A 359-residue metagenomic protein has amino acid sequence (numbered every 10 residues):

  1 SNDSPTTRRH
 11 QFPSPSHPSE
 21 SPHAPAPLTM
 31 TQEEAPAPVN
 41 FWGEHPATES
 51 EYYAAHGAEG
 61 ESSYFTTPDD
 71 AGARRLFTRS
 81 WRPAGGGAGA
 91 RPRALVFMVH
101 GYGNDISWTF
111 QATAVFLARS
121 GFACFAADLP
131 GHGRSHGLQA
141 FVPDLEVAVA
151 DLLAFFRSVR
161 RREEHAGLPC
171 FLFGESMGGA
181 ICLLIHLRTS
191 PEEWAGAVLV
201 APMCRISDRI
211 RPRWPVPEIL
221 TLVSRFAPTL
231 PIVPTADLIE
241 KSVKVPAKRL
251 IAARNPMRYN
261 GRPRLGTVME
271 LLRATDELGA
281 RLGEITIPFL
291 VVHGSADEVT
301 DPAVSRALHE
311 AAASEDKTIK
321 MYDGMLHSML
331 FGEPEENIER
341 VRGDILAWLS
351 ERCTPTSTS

Functional and structural regions predicted by a protein language model:
S21, P27-D70, R75-A84, P234-E240: An N-terminal hydrophobic leader/cap segment in hydrolases
Y102-A114: The serine-hydrolase catalytic nucleophile loop
D105-W108, G133-L168, E336-R340: Catalytic nucleophile-loop/oxyanion-hole region of alpha/beta-hydrolase and closely related hydrolase-like folds
F116-H136: Conserved alpha/beta-hydrolase
E175-R264: Alpha/beta-hydrolase-fold enzymes
I285, V291-H293, D297: Short beta-strand/loop motif that positions the catalytic acidic residue of the alpha/beta-hydrolase fold
I287, D301-E310: Short alpha-helix in the alpha/beta-hydrolase fold that links the catalytic acid
D323-S359: Catalytic active-site module of serine/aspartate enzymes centered on a nucleophile-bearing elbow/loop
